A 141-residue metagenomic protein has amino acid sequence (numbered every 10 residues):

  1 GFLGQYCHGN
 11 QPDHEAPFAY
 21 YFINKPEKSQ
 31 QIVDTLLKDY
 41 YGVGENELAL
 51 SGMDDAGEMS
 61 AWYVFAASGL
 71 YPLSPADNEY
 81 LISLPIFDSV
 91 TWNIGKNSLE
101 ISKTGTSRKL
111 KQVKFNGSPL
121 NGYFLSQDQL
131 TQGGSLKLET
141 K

Functional and structural regions predicted by a protein language model:
G1-S98, D128-K137: Active-site core of glycosidic bond-cleaving carbohydrate-active enzymes
L99-K103: Broad, structure-driven detector of short, well-ordered beta-strand segments within folded domains
T104-K141: C-terminal beta-sandwich/jelly-roll accessory domains of carbohydrate-active enzymes
